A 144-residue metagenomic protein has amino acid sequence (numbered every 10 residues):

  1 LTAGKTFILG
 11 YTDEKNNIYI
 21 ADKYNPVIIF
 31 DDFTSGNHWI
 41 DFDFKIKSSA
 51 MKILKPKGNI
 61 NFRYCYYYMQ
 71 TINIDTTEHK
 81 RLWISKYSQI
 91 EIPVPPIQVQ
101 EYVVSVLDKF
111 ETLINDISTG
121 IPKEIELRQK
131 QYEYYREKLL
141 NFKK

Functional and structural regions predicted by a protein language model:
L1-K144: Charged, alpha-helix-forming regions
